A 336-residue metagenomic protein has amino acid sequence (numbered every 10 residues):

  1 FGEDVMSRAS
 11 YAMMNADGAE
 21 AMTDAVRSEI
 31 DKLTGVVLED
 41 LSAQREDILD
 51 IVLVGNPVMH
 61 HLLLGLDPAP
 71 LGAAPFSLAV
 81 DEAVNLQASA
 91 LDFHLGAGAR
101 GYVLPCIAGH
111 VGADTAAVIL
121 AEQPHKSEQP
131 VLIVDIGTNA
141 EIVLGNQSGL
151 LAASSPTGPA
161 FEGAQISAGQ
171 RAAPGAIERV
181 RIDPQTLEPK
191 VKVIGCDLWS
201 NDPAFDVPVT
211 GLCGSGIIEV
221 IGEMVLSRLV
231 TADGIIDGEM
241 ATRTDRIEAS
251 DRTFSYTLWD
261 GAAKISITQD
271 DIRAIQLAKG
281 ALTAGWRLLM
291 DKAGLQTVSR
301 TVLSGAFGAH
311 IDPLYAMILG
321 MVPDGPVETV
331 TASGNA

Functional and structural regions predicted by a protein language model:
F1-D4, P70-A83, A117, Q123-G216 (+1 more regions): Glycine-rich phosphate-binding loop of actin/hexokinase-like ATP-binding domains
F1-L62, P70-A73, Y102: N-terminal glycine/serine-rich phosphate-binding loop of ATP-dependent small-molecule kinases, especially carbohydrate
G2, G55, A69-A83, G234-T257: Terminal amphipathic helices with adjacent charged low-complexity linkers/tails
E29-L41, T115-V118, I275-Q296: Phosphate/ATP-binding catalytic cores across multiple sugar-kinase/actin-like superfamilies, primarily ASKHA
D47-P57, I136-T138, D237-I247, T297-G308: A glycine-rich phosphate-binding loop feature that marks nucleotide/adenosyl-phosphate handling sites
N56-P70, A249, L295-T297, A306-P326: Short glycine/threonine-rich loop-to-helix capping motif typified by GTGT followed within a few residues by an Asp-Pro
G101-V131, M290: Conserved phosphate-binding catalytic cores of ATP/NTP-utilizing and phosphoryl-transfer enzymes
V225-A293: A contiguous, well-structured pocket-lining segment that forms one wall/lid of small-molecule binding clefts in soluble
